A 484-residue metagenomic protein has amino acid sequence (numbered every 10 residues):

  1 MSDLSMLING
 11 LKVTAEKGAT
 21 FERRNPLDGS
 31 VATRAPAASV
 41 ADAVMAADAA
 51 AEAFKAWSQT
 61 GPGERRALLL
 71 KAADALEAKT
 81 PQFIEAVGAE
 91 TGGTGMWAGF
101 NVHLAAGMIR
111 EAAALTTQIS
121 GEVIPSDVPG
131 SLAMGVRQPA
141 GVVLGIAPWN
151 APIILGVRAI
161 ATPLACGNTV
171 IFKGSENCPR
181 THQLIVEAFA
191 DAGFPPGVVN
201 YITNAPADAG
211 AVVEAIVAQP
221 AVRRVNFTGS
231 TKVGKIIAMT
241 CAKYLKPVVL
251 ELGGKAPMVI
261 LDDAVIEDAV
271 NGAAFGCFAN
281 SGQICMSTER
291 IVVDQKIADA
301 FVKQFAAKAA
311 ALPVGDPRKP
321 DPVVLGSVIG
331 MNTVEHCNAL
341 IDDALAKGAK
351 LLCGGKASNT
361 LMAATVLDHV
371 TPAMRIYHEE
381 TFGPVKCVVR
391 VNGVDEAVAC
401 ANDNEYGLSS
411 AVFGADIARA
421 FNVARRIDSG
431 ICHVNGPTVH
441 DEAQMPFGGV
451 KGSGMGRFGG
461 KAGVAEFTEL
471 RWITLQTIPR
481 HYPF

Functional and structural regions predicted by a protein language model:
M1-S131, A311: N-terminal Rossmann-like NAD(P)+-binding subdomain of aldehyde/semialdehyde dehydrogenases
P26, V40-A43, P62, T80 (+5 more regions): Residues at or immediately preceding the N-termini of alpha-helices
D28-R34, V222, V259, I341 (+2 more regions): Conserved C-terminal structural/oligomerization subdomain of aldehyde/semialdehyde dehydrogenase
G29, R65, V87, I109 (+10 more regions): Residue-level signal for inorganic ion chemistry
A32-A38, A53-Q59, L144-G145, M258-I260 (+5 more regions): Short, well-ordered beta-strand elements within core beta-sheets of diverse protein domains
F54, S58, A73-T80, I84 (+20 more regions): Structural signal for hydrophobic packing residues in well-ordered secondary-structure cores of soluble enzyme domains
V123-D268, V391: Rossmann-like NAD(P) dinucleotide-binding subdomain of oxidoreductase/dehydrogenase enzymes
D208, K232-T371, V394, C400 (+2 more regions): ALDH superfamily catalytic-core signature
